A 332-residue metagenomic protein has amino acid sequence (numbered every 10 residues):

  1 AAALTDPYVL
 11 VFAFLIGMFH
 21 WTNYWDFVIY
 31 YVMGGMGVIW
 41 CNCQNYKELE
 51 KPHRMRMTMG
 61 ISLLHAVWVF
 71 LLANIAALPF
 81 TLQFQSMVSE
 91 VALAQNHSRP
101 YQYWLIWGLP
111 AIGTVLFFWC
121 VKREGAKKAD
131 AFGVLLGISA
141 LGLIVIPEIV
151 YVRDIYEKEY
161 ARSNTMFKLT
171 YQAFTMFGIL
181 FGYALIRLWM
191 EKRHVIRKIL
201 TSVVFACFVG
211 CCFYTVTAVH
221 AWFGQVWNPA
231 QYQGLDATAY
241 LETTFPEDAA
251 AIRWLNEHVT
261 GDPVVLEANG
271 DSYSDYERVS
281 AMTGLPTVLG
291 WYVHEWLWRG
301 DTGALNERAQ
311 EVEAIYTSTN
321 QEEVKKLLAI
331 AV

Functional and structural regions predicted by a protein language model:
A1, F70-N74, L78, A94-E124 (+3 more regions): Alpha-helical transmembrane segments at the extracellular/periplasmic loop-to-helix junctions of multi-pass membrane
A2-D6, Y46-M59, W119-I138, K192-I199: Membrane-interface helix-loop-helix junctions at transmembrane boundaries of multi-pass membrane enzymes, predominantly
D6-F12, K127-Y156, S202-C212: Transmembrane alpha-helix segments characteristic of polytopic inner-membrane glycan-assembly/cell-envelope
V9, M59-N74, L188-V219: Signature aromatic-anchored transmembrane alpha helix within multi-pass, membrane-resident enzymes that catalyze glycan
L10-T22: Membrane-interface alpha helices of multi-pass inner-membrane proteins
Y30-F70, E90-Q95, G113-E124: Perimembrane helix-loop-helix junctions
Q83-L105, I146-M176, P229-Q231: Membrane-helix boundary/interfacial segments in multi-pass membrane proteins
V216-V332: Extracytoplasmic
